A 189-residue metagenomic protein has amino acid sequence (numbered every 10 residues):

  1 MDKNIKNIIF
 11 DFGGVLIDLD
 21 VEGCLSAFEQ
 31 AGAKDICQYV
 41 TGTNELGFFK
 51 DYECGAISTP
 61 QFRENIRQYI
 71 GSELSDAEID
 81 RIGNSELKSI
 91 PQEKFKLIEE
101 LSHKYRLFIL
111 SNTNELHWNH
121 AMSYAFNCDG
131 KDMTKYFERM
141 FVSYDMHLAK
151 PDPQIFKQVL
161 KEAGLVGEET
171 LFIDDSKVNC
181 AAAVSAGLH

Functional and structural regions predicted by a protein language model:
D2-Q92, H103, N114-H120: N-terminal helical cap/lid subdomain that shapes the substrate entry/recognition surface in HAD-like hydrolases
N7, A149-K177: Conserved Lys-Pro-Asp/Glu-containing loop-to-beta segment of HAD-superfamily phosphomonoesterases, centered on
D11-G14, G55, L101, I109 (+2 more regions): Generic structural signal for small/hydrophobic residues in well-ordered secondary structure, especially within
L16, M146-L148: Alpha/beta-hydrolase active-site loop signature
I36-Q38, K135-R139, G167-T170: Short acidic capping loops at alpha-helix termini that bridge into adjacent secondary structure
E93-Y144: Substrate-recognition/cap helix-loop segment adjacent to the acidic, metal-dependent catalytic center of Asp-based
W118, C180-A181: Short alpha-helix immediately C-terminal to the canonical SAM-binding loop
S185-H189: Short, intrinsically disordered, charge-balanced linker/junction segments flanking boundaries in proteins
